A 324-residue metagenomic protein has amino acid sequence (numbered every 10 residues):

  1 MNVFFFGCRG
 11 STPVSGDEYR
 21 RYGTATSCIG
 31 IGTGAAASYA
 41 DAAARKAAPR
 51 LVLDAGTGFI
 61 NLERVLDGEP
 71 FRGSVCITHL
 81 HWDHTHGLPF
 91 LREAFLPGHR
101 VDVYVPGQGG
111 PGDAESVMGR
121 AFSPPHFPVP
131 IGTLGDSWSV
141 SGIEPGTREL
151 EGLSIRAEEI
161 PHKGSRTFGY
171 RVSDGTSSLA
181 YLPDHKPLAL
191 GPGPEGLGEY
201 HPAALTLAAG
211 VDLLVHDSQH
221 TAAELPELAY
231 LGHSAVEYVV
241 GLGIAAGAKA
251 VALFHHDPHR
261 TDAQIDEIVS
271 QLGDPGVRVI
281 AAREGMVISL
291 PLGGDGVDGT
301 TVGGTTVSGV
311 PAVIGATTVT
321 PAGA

Functional and structural regions predicted by a protein language model:
M1-P183, L188-A189, L205, I265-T301 (+3 more regions): Binuclear metal-dependent hydrolase catalytic cores
K186-E284: Cap/insert and terminal regions of metallo-dependent hydrolase folds
